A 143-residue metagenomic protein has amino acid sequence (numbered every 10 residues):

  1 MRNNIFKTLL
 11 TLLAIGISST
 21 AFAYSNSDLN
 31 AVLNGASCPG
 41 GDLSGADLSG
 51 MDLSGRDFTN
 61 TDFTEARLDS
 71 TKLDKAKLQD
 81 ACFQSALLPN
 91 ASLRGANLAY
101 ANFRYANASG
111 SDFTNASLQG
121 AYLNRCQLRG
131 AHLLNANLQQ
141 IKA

Functional and structural regions predicted by a protein language model:
M1-L9: Bacterial N-terminal signal peptides that target proteins for export
L10-A14: Hydrophobic helical h-region of N-terminal Sec-dependent signal peptides in bacterial secretory/periplasmic proteins
S18-T20: N-terminal signal peptide c-region/cleavage motif recognized by signal peptidases
Y24-A143: Tandem repeat scaffolds
